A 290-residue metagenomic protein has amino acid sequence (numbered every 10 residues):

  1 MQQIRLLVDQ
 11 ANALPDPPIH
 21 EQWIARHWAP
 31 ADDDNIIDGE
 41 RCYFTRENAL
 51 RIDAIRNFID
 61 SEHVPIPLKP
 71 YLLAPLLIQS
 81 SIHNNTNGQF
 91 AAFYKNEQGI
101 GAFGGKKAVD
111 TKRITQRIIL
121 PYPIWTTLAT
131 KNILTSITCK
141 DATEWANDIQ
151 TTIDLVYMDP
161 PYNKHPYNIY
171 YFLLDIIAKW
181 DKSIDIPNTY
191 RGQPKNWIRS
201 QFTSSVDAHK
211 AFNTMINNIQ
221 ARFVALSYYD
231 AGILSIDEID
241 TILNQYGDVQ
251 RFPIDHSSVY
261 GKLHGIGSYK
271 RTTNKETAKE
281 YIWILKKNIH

Functional and structural regions predicted by a protein language model:
M1-A29: Gly/lys/ser-thr-rich phosphate-binding loops in alpha/beta enzymes that coordinate phosphoanhydride or phosphate groups
E21-Y157, P161-Y170, D185-K195: SAM-dependent nucleic-acid methyltransferase catalytic core
E62-P67, Y71, P75, Q79 (+3 more regions): C-terminal target-recognition/interaction regions appended to catalytic cores
D148-T151, P166-L174, S235-I239, K262-H264: A short acidic (Asp/Glu
P166-K210: Flexible internal linker/loop segments at domain or repeat junctions
R199-Y246: Conserved Class I SAM-dependent methyltransferase catalytic core
S235-H290: C-terminal catalytic and target-recognition region of SAM-dependent MTase-like enzymes, primarily methyltransferases
